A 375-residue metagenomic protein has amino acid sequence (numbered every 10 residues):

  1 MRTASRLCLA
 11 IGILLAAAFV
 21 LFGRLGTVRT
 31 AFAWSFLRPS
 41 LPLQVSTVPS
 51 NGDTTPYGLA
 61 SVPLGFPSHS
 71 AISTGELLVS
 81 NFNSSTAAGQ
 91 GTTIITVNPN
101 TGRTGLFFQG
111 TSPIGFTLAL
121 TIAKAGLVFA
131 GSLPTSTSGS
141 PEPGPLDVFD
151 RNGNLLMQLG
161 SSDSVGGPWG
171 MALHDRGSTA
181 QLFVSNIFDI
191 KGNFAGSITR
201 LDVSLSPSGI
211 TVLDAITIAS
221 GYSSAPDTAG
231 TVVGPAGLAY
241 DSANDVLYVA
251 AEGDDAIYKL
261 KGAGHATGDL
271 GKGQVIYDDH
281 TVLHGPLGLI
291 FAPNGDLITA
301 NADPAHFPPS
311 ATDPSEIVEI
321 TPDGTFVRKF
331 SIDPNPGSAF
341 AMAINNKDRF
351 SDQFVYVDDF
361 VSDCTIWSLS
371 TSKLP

Functional and structural regions predicted by a protein language model:
S35-N51, N100-I114, V148-G167, T211-G230 (+2 more regions): Surface-exposed loop and turn segments in beta-propeller and other repeat-based domains that flank or scaffold
V48-T74, G89-G91, G110-V128, L133-P134 (+7 more regions): Beta-rich, blade/repeat-based domains predominating in secreted/periplasmic proteins but also intracellular
H69, N81-G105: Beta-propeller domains
F82-S84, S132-T135, P141, R176 (+10 more regions): Short loop/turn segments immediately following the C-termini of beta-strands
T92-I95, G144-D147, G196-T199, A256-K259 (+2 more regions): A short loop-to-beta-strand structural motif that recurs across blades of beta-propeller domains
V97-N100, L201-I210, L260-G268, P322 (+1 more regions): Short loop/turn segments immediately following beta-strands, especially the blade-tip and inter-blade linker loops
N193-G196, L213-I276, H284, L297: Beta-propeller domains
A339-P375: Blade-level signature of beta-propeller repeat domains, shared across WD40, Kelch, NHL, RCC1 and BNR/Asp-box propellers
